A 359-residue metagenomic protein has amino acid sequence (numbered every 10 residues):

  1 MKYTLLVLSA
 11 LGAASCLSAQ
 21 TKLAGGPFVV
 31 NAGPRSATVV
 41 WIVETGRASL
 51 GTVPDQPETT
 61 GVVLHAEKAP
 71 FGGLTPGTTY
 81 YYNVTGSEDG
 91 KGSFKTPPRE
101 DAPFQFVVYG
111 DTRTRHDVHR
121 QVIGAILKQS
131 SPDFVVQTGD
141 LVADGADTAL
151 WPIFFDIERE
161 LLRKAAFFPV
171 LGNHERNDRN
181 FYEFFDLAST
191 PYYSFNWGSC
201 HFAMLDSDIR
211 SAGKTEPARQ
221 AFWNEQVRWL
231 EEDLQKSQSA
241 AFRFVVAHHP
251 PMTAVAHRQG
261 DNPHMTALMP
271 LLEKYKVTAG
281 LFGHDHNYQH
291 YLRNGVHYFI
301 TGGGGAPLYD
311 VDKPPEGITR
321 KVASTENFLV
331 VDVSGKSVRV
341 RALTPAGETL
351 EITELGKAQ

Functional and structural regions predicted by a protein language model:
M1-T4: Positively charged n-region of N-terminal signal peptides that target proteins for export
L6-S15: Bacterial N-terminal signal peptides
L17-V108, R113, G124, K128 (+1 more regions): Acidic, histidine-bearing metal-coordination/catalytic regions of metal-dependent phosphoesterases
G61-H65, T79-K95, T148-S239, R258-A279 (+1 more regions): Extended active-site neighborhood of metal-dependent phosphoesterases/phosphodiesterases
P103-R113, S199-I209, F244-H248, V296-G303 (+1 more regions): Active-site-proximal beta-strand elements of phosphoester/diester hydrolases
F104-V170, H174-R176: Conserved, compact domain cores that house catalytic/ligand-binding motifs in diverse enzymes and effector modules
T112, F244-M252, G280-Y288: Histidine-centered catalytic micro-motifs
V142, S237-V255: Short acidic, glycine-rich surface-loop motifs adjacent to enzyme active sites
